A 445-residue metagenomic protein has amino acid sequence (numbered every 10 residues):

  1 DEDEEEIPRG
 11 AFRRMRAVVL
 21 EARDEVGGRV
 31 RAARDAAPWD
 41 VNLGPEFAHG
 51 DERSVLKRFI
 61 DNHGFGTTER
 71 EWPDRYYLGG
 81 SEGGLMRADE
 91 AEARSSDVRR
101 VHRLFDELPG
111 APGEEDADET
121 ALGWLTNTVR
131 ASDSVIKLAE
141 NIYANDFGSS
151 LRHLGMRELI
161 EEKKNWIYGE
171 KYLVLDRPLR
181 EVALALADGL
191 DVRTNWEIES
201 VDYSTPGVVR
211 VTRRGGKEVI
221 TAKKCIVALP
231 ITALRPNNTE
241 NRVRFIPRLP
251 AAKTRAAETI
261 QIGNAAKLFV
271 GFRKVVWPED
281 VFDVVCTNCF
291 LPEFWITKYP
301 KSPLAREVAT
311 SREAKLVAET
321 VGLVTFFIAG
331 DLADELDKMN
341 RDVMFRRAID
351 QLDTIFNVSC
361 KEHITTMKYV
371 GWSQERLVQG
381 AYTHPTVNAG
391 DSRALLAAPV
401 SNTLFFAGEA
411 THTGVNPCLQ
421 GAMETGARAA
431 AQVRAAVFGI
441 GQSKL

Functional and structural regions predicted by a protein language model:
D1-L445: FAD-dinucleotide binding site
